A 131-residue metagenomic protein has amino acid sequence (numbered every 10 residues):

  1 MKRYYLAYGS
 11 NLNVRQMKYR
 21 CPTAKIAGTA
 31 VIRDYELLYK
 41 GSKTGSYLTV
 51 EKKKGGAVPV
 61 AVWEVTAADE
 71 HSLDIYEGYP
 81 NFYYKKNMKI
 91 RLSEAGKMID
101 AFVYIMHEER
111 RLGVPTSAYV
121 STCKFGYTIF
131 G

Functional and structural regions predicted by a protein language model:
M1-G131: Glycine-aromatic micro-motifs
